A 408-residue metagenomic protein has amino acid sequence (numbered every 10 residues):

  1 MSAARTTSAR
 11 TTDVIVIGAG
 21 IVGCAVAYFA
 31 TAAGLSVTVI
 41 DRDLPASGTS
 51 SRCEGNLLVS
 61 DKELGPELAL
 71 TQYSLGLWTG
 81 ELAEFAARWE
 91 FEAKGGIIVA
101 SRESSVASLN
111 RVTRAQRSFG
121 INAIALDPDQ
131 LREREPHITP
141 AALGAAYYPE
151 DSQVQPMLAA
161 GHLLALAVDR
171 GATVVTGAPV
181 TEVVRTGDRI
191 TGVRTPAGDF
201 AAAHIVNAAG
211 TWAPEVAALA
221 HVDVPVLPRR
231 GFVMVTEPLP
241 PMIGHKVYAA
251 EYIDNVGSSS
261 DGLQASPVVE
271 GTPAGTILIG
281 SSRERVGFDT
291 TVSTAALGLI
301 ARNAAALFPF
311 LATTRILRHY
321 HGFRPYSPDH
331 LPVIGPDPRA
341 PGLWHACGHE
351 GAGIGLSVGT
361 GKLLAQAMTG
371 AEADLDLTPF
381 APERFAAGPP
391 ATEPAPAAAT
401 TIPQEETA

Functional and structural regions predicted by a protein language model:
V14-T38: N-terminal Rossmann-like FAD-binding beta1-loop-alpha1 element of flavoenzymes
I15-I17, F200-W212, V216, G361: Short hydrophobic core segments
Y28-A32, N56-L57, A87-E92, R189 (+3 more regions): Active-site substrate-recognition segment that forms the wall of the catalytic cavity or substrate channel
T31-S51: Glycine-rich FAD pyrophosphate-binding loop
E54-R134, N303-A305: Dinucleotide-binding Rossmann-like beta1-alpha1 core, especially the glycine-rich loop that anchors the ADP
A69, I98-S108, Y147-A165, T291-A296 (+1 more regions): Short beta-strand to alpha-helix junction loop
A146-A203: Helical element adjacent to the flavin cofactor pocket in flavoenzyme catalytic cores
P156, D289-A408: C-terminal catalytic lobe of FAD-dependent flavoproteins
